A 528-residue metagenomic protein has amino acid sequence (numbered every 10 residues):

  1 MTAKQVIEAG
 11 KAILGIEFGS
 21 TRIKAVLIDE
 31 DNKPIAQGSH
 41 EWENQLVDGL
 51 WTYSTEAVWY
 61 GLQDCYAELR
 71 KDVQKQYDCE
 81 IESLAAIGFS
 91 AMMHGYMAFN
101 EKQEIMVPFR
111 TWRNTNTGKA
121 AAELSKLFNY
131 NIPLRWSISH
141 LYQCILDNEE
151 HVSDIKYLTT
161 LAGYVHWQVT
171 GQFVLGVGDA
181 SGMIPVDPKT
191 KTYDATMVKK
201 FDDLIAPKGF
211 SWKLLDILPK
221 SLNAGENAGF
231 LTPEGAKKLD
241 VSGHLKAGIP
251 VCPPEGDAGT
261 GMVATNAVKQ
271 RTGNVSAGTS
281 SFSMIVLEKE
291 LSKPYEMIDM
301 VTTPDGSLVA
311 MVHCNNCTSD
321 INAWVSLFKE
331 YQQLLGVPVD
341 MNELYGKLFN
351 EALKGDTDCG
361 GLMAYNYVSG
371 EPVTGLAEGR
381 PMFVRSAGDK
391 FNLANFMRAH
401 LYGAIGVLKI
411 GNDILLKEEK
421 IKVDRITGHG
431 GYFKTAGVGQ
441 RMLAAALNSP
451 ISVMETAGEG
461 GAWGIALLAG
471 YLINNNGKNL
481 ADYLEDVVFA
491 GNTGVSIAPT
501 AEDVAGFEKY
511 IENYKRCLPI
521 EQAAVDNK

Functional and structural regions predicted by a protein language model:
M1-V107, A122, D154, K237 (+4 more regions): N-terminal glycine/serine-rich phosphate-binding loop of ATP-dependent small-molecule kinases, especially carbohydrate
T2-E8, L14-G15, K119-R135, Y142-L175 (+4 more regions): Active-site core segments that coordinate phosphate-bearing ligands/cofactors across diverse enzyme families
N44, I217-P219, T493: Short linear capping/connector segments at secondary-structure termini
W51, S125-N129, I217: Short glycine/proline- and acidic residue-enriched helix-loop micro-motifs that form flexible lids or anion-recognition
Q74-T111, N131-P133, H166-G178, G182-D187 (+1 more regions): Short beta-strand-loop/turn "lid" adjacent to the catalytic site in phosphate-handling enzymes
N114: Carbohydrate-associated surface elements
